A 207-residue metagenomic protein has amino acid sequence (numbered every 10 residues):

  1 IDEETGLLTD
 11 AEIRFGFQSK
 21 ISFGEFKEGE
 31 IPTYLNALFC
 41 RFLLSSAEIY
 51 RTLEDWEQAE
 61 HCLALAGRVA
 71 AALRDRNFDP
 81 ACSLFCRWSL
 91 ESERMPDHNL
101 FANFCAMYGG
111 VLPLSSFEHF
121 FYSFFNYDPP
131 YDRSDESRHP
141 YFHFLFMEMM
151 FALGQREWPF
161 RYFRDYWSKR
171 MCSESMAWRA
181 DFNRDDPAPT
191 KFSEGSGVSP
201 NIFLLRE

Functional and structural regions predicted by a protein language model:
I1-W56, E60-E207: Active-site core of glycosidic bond-cleaving carbohydrate-active enzymes
